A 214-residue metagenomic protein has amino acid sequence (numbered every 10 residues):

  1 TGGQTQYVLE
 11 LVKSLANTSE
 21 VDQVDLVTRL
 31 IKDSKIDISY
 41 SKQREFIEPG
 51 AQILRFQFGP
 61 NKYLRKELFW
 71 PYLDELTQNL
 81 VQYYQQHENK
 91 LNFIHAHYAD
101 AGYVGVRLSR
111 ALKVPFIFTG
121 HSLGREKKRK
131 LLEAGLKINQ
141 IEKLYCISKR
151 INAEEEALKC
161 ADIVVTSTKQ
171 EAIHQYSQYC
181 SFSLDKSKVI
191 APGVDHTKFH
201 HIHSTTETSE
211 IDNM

Functional and structural regions predicted by a protein language model:
T1-M214: Catalytic cores of nucleotide-sugar-dependent glycosyltransferases that transfer UDP/GDP/TDP-activated
